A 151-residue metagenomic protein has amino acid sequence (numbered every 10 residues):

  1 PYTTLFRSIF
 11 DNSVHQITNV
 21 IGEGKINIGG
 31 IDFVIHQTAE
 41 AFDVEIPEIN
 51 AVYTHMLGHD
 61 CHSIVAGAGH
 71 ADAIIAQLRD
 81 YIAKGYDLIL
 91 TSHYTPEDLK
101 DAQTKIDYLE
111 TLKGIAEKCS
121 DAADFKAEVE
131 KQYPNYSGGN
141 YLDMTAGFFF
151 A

Functional and structural regions predicted by a protein language model:
Y2-L5: Short, small-residue-biased leader/transition segments that mark boundaries at the very start of proteins
R7-Q16: N-terminal secretory signal peptides
R7-S8, K25, A83-L88, T95-A151: Accessory terminal helices/loops
S13-V14, G24, G69: A short linear-motif detector with a strong N-terminal bias
V20, A68-D72, C119-S120: Soluble non-cytosolic domains of exported or imported proteins
I21-I28: Short acidic-hydrophobic surface loop/beta-edge motif
G30-D32: Extracellular/luminal low-complexity Ser/Thr/Pro-rich, glycosylation-prone repeat/linker regions
V34-I106, E110-T111: Metallo-beta-lactamase
